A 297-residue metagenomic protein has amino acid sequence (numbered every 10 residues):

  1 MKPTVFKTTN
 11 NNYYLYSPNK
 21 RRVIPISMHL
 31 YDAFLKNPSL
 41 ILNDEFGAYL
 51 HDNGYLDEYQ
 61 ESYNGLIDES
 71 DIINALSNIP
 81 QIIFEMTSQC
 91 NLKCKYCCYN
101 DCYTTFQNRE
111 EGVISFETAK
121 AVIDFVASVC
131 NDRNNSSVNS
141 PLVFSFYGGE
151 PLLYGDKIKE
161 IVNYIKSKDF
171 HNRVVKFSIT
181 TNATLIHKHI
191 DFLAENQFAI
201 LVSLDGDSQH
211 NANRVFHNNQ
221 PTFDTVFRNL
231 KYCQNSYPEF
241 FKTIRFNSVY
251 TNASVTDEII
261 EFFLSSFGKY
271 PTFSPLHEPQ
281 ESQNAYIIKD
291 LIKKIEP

Functional and structural regions predicted by a protein language model:
M1-K20, I24-S39, K289: Auxiliary Fe-S-binding modules of radical SAM enzymes
K2-L15, K20, D44-I83, D101 (+1 more regions): N-terminal [4Fe-4S]-dependent radical SAM core
D68-H189: Conserved alpha-helical substructure of the radical SAM core
I82, L142-F144, F177-I179, I200-V202 (+2 more regions): Hydrophobic faces of well-ordered beta-strands that scaffold small-molecule active sites in alpha/beta enzyme cores
Y103-T104, P151-L153, A183-H187, A199-Q220 (+1 more regions): Conserved radical SAM core fold
E160, K188-F192, E258-F262: A short acidic, amphipathic alpha-helical/loop segment
A194-I200, F267-Y270: Glycine-enriched alpha-helix->loop->beta-strand junction motifs that scaffold or abut catalytic
R214-F227, K231, N235-P297: Radical SAM enzyme [4Fe-4S]-AdoMet core and its adjacent flexible, acidic and glycine-rich loops/tails across
